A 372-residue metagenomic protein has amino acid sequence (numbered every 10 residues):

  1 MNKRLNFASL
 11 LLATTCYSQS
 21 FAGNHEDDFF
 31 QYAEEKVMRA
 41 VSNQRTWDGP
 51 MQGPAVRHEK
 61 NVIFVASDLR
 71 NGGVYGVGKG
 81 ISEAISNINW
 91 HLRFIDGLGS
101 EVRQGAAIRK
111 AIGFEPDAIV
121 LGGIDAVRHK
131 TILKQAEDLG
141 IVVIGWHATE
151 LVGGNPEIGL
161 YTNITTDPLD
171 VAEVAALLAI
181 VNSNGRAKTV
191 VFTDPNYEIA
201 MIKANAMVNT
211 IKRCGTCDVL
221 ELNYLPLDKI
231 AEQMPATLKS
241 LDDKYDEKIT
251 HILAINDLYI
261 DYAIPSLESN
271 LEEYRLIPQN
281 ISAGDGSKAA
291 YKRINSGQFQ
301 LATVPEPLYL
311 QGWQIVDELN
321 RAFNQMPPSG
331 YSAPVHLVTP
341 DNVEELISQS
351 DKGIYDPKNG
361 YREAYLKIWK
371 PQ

Functional and structural regions predicted by a protein language model:
N2-A22: Classical Sec-dependent N-terminal signal peptides that target proteins to the secretory pathway
G23-K60, Q311-Q372: Hinge/cleft segment of the Venus flytrap/periplasmic-binding protein
F30-G80, R93-G105, K110, F114 (+3 more regions): Extracytoplasmic "Venus flytrap"
V62-F64, I81, V171-Y224, I315 (+2 more regions): An alpha-beta-alpha
V65-G78, F94-R103, H147-A148, N163-V174 (+5 more regions): Hinge/beta->alpha junction and helix N-cap segments in small-molecule ligand-binding domains
L121-D138, M207, P226-R293: Hydrophobic alpha-helical
T131-D170, K188, S287-R293, Q300: Flexible loop/hinge segments that line or gate small-molecule binding clefts
P265-Y309, W313-D317, R321-P334, V338-I347: Exported/periplasmic ABC-transporter solute-binding proteins
